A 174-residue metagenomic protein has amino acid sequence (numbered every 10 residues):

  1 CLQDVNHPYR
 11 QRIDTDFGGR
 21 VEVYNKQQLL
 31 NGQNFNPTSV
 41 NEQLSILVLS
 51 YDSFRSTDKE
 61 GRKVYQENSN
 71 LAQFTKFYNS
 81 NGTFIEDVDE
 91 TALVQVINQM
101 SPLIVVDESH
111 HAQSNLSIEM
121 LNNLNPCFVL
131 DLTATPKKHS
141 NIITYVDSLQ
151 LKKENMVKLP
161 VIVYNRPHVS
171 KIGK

Functional and structural regions predicted by a protein language model:
C1-K174: RecA-like P-loop NTPase motor core of helicase/translocase proteins
